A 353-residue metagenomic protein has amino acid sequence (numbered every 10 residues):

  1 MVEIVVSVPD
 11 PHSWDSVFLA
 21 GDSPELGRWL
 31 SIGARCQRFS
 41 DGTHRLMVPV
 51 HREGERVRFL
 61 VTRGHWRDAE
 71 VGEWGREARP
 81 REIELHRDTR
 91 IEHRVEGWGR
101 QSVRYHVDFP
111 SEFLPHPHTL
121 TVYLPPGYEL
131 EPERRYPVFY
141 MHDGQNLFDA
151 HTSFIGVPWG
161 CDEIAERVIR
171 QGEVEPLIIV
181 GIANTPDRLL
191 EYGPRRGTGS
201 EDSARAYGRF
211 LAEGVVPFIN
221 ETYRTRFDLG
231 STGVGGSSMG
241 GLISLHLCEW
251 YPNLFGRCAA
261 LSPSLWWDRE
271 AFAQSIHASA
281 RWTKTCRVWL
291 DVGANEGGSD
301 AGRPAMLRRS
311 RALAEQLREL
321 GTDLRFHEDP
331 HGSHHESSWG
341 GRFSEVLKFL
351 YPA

Functional and structural regions predicted by a protein language model:
M1-I4, Y105: Short structural boundary motif marking the start of a folded domain
V2-E3, P9-E53, G64-L85: Aromatic-rich carbohydrate-binding modules that target alpha-glucans
V8-E25, F39-R45, H51-R52, R56-F59 (+1 more regions): Non-catalytic cap/lid and distal C-terminal segments of serine-dependent acyl enzymes
V71, D88-R90, G230, H327: Residue-level detector of family-conserved "landmark" positions at structurally sensitive sites
A78-R100: Extracellular beta-sheet/turn segments enriched in Thr/Pro/Gly and aliphatic residues
